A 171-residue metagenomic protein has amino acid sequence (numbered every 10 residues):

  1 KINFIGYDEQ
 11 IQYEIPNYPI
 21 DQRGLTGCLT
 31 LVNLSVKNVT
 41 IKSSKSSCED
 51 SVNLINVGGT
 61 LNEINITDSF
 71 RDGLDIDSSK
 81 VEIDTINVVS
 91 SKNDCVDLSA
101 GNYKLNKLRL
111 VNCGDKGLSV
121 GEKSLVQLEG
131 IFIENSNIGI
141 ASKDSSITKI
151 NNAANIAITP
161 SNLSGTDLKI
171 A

Functional and structural regions predicted by a protein language model:
K1-A171: Extracellular beta-rich repeat passengers
